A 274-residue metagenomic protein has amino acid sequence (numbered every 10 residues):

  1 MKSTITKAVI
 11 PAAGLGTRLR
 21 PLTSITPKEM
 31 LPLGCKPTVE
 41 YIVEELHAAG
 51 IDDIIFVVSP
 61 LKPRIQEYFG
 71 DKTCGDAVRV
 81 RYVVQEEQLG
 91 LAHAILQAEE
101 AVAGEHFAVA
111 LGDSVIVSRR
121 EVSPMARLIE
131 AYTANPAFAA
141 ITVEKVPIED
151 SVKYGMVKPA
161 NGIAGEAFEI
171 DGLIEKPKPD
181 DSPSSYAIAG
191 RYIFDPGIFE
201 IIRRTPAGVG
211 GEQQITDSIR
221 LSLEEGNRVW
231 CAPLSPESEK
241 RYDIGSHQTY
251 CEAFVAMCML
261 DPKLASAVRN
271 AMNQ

Functional and structural regions predicted by a protein language model:
M1-I10, R18-P21, L31-P32, K36-V109 (+3 more regions): Conserved N-terminal catalytic core of the sugar/cofactor nucleotidyltransferase
S3-I5, P159, A164-E169, P183-Q274: Conserved alpha/beta core of the MobA/IspD/sugar-nucleotide pyrophosphorylase nucleotidyltransferase superfamily
P11-A12, V109-G112, T142-K145, P233: Short beta-strand segments
I25-E29: Short alpha-helical oligomerization interface
A48, G70, E100-A103, E130-A137 (+5 more regions): Generic secondary-structure signature for well-ordered alpha-helical cores
V117-I201, T205, V209: Conserved core of the sugar-phosphate nucleotidyltransferase
